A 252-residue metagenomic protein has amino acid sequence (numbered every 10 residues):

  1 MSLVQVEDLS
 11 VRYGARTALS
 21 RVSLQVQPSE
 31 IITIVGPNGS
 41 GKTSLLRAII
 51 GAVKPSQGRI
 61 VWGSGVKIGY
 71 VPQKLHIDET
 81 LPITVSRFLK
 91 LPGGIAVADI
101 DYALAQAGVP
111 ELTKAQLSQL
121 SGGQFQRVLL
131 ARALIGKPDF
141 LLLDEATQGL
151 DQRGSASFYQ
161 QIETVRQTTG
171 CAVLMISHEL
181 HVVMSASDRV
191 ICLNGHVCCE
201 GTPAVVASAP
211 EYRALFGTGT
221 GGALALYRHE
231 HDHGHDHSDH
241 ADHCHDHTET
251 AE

Functional and structural regions predicted by a protein language model:
V97-L112: Conserved ABC ATPase "signature" region
Q116-L120, Q124: Conserved ABC ATPase signature
K137: Conserved catalytic motifs of ABC-family nucleotide-binding domains
L141-D144: Catalytic Walker B motif of ABC-type/P-loop ATPase nucleotide-binding domains
S177-H178: H-loop/switch region of ABC-family ATPase nucleotide-binding domains
V190-T202: H-loop (His-switch) and adjacent beta-strand-loop-beta switch element of ABC-type ATPase nucleotide-binding domains
S208, L215-E252: ABC ATPase nucleotide-binding domains
